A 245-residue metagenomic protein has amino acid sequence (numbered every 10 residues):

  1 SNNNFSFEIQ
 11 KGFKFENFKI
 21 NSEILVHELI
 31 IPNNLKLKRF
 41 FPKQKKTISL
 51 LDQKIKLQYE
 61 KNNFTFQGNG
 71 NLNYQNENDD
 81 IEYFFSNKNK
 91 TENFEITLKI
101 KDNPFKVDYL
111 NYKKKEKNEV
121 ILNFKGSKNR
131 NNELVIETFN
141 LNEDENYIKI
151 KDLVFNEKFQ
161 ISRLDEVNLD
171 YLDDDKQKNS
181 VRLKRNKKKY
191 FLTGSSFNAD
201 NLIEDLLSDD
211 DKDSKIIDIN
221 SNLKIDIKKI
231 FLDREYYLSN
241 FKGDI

Functional and structural regions predicted by a protein language model:
S1-I245: Membrane-proximal interfacial segments on either side of biological membranes
